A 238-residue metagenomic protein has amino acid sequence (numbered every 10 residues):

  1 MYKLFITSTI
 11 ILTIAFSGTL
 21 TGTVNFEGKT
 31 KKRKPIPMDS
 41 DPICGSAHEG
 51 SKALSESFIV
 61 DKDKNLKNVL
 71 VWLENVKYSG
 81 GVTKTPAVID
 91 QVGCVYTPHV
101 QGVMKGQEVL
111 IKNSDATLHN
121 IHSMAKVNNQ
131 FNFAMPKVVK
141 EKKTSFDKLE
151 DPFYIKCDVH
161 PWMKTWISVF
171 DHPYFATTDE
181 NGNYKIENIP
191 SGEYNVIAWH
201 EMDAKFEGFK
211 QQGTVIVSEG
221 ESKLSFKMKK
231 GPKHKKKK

Functional and structural regions predicted by a protein language model:
L4-T13: Sec-dependent N-terminal signal peptides
G18-K238: Extracytoplasmic copper-binding redox domains, predominantly the cupredoxin/blue-copper superfamily
